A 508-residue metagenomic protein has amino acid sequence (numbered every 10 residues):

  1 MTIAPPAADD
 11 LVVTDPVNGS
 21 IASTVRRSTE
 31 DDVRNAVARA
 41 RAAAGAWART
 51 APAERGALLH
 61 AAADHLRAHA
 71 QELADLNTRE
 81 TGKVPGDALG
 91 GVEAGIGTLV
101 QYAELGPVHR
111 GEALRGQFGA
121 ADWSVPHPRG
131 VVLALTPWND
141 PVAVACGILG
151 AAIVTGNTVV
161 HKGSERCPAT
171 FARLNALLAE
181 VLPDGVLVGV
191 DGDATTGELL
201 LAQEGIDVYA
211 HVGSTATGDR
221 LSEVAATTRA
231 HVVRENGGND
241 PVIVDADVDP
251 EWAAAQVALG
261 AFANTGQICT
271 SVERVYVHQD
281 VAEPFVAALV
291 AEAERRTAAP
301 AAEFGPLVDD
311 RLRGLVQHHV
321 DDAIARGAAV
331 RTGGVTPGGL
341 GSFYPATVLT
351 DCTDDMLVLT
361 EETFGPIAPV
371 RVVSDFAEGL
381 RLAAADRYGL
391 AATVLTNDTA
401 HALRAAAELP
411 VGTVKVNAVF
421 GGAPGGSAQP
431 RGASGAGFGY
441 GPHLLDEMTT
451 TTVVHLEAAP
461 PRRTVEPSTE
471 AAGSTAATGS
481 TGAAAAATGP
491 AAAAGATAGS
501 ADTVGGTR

Functional and structural regions predicted by a protein language model:
M1-A120, R295: N-terminal Rossmann-like NAD(P)+-binding subdomain of aldehyde/semialdehyde dehydrogenases
P16, E30-V33, P52, A70 (+6 more regions): Residues at or immediately preceding the N-termini of alpha-helices
N18-T24, I206, T336, F343-A485 (+2 more regions): Conserved C-terminal structural/oligomerization subdomain of aldehyde/semialdehyde dehydrogenase
G19, R55, N77, L99 (+9 more regions): Residue-level signal for inorganic ion chemistry
I21-S28, A42-R49, A134, V242-V244 (+5 more regions): Short, well-ordered beta-strand elements within core beta-sheets of diverse protein domains
A44, A48, A63-A70, A74 (+17 more regions): Structural signal for hydrophobic packing residues in well-ordered secondary-structure cores of soluble enzyme domains
R67, G111-W252, V373, G505: Rossmann-like NAD(P) dinucleotide-binding subdomain of oxidoreductase/dehydrogenase enzymes
A216-T353, V416, R463-T464, G506: ALDH superfamily catalytic-core signature
